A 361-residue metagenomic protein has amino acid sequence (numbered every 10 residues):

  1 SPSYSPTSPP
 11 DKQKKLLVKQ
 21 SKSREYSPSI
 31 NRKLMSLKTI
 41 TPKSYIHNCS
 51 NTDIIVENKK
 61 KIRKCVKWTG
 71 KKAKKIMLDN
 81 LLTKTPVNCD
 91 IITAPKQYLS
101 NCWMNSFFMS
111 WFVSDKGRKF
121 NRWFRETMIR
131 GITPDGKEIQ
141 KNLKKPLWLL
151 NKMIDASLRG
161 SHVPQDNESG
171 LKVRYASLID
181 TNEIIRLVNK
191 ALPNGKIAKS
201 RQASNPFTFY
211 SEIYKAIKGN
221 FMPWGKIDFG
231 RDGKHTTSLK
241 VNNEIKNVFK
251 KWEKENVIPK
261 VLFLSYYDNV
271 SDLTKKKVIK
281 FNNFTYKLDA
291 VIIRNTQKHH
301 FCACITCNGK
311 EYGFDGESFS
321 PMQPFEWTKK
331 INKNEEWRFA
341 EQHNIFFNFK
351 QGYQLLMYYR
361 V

Functional and structural regions predicted by a protein language model:
S1-P95: Non-catalytic, low-structured ubiquitin/UBL-interacting segments
W68-P86, N101-L264: Papain-like cysteine protease catalytic cores
I92-N101, N334, H343: Short, charged/polar micro-motifs that form catalytic or ligand-binding hotspots
F108, V113-G117, T285, R294 (+1 more regions): Short amphipathic alpha-helical interaction elements and helix-loop-helix interfaces that mediate dimerization
K260-V261, T285, Y353-L355: A residue-level signal for beta-strand positions that form part of recognition/binding surfaces within mature
S271-F301: A surface-exposed beta-alpha-beta supersecondary segment
A290-V361: Conserved catalytic-core surface of thiol
